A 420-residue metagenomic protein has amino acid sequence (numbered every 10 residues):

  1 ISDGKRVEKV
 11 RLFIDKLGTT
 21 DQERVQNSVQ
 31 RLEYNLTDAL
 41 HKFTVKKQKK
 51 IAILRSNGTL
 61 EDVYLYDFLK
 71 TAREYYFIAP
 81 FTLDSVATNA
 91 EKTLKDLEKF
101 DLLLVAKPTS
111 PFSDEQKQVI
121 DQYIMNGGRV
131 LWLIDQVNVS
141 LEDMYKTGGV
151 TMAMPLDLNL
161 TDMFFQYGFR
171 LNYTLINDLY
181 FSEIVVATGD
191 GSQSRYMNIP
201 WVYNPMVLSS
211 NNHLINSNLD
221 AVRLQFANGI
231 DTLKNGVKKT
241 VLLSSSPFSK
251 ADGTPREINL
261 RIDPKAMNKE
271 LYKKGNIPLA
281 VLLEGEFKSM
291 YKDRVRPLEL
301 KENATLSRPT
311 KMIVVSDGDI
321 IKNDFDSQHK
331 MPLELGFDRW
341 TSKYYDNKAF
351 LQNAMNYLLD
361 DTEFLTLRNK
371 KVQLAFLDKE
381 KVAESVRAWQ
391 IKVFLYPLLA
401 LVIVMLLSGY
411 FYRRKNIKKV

Functional and structural regions predicted by a protein language model:
I1-V420: Short, surface-exposed patches at the edges or C-terminal ends of soluble domains, predominantly
